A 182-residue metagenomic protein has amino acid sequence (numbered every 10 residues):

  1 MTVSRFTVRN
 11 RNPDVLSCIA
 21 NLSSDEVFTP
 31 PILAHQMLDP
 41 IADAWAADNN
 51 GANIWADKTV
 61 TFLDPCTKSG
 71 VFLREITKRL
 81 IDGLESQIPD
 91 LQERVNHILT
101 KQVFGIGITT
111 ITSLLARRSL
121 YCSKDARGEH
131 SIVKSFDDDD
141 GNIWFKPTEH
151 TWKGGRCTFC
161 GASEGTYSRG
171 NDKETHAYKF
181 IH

Functional and structural regions predicted by a protein language model:
T2-H182: SAM-dependent methyltransferase catalytic region
